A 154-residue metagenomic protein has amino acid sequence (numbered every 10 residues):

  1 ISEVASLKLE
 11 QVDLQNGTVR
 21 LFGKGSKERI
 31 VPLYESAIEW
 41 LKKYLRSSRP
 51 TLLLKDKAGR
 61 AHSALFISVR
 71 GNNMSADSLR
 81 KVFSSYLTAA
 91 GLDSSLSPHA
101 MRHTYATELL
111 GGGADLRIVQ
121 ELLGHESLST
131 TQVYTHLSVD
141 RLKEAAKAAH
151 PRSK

Functional and structural regions predicted by a protein language model:
I1-R46, D56: Conserved tyrosine-mediated DNA breakage-rejoining catalytic core shared by Y-recombinases
V4, L33, F83, T131-Y134: Mobile genetic element proteins and their domesticated derivatives, centered on retroelements and DNA transposons
S6, L14, V133-H136, E144-K147: Phosphate-coordinating loops and pocket residues in cytosolic domains that bind phosphorylated ligands
L9, Y34, I38, L79 (+3 more regions): ATP/adenylate-binding site constellation spanning eukaryotic-like Ser/Thr protein kinases, ABC-transporter
E35-D93: Active-site/catalytic core of tyrosine-dependent DNA strand-transfer enzymes
S36, K43, L137-K154: DNA/chromatin major-groove-contacting recognition/catalytic segments
S85, R102-E126, V133: C-terminal catalytic core of tyrosine-transesterase DNA break-rejoin enzymes
S95-H99: Catalytic tyrosine of NAD(P)H-dependent dehydrogenase/reductases that use a Tyr as the general acid/base
